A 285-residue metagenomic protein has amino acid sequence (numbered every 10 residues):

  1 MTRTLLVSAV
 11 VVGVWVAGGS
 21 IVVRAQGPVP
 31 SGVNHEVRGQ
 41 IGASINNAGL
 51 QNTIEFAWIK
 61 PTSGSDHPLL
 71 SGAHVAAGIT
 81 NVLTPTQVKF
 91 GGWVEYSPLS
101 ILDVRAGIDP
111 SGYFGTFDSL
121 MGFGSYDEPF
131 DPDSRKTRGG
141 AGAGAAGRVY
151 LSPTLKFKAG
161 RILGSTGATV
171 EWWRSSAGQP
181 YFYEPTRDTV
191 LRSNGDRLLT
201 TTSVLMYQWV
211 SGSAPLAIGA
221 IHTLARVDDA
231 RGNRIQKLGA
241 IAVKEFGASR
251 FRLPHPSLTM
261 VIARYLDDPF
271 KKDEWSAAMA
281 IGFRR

Functional and structural regions predicted by a protein language model:
M1-A9: Bacterial N-terminal signal peptides that target proteins for export
S8-G19: Bacterial N-terminal signal peptides
V23-P68, G178: Outer-membrane beta-barrel initiation region
A25, P30-V37, S100-Y207, A230-R284: Outer-membrane pore/translocation modules
V33-S44, G72-P85, G92, V104-G107 (+2 more regions): Transmembrane beta-strand segments that form the barrel wall of outer-membrane beta-barrel proteins
H67-A76, P98: Transmembrane beta-barrel strand/turn architecture of Gram-negative outer membrane proteins
Q87, E95-L99: Compact, well-ordered interaction domains used in eukaryotic information-processing assemblies
G212-S213: Amphipathic, non-transmembrane alpha-helical stretches in extra-cytosolic proteins
